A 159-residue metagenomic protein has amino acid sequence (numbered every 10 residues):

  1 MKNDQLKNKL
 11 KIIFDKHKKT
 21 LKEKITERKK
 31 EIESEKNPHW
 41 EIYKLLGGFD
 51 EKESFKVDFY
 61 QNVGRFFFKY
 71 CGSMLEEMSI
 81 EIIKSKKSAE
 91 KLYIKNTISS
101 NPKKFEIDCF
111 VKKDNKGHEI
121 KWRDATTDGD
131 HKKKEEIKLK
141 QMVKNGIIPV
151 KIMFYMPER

Functional and structural regions predicted by a protein language model:
M1-K87: Interdomain/boundary linker segments immediately adjacent to catalytic/signaling cores
N62, Y70-M78, K104, D130-I137 (+1 more regions): Short, well-structured alpha-helical interface segments that form or flank functional binding sites
I83, I107-W122: Conserved catalytic cores of phosphodiester-cleaving nucleases, focusing on short active-site segments
K84-E90, D114, K144-G146: Secondary-structure boundary elements
K91-L92, V150: A local structural micro-motif
L92-K112: Active-site metal-binding core of divalent-cation-utilizing nuclease and nuclease-like domains
W122-R159: Catalytic cores of nucleic-acid endonucleases
